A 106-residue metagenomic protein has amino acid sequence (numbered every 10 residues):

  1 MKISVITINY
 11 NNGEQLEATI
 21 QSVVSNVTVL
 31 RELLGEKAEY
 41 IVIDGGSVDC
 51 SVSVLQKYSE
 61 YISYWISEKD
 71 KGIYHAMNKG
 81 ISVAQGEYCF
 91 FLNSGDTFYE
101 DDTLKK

Functional and structural regions predicted by a protein language model:
K2-S4, E39: Cell-envelope/extracellular polymer assembly enzymes that use nucleotide-activated donors
N12-R31: Short, well-formed alpha-helical segments that are part of the catalytic scaffolds of diverse glycosyltransferases
E14-E17, D49-K57: Acidic helix N-cap motif at the loop->helix transition within catalytic regions of sugar-transfer enzymes
S22, D44-S53, N93, T97: A conserved acidic beta->alpha catalytic loop
R31-G46, I66-K69: Short beta-strand/loop segment that forms part of the nucleotide-sugar
C50, H75, D96-K106: Acidic donor-binding/catalytic loop of UDP-sugar-dependent glycosyltransferases, especially processive GT2
S67-A84: Glycine-rich, basic loop-to-helix element that forms the pyrophosphate-binding segment of sugar-nucleotide handling
C89: Short aromatic/hydrophobic "clamp" motif used to bind/position activated sugar donors
